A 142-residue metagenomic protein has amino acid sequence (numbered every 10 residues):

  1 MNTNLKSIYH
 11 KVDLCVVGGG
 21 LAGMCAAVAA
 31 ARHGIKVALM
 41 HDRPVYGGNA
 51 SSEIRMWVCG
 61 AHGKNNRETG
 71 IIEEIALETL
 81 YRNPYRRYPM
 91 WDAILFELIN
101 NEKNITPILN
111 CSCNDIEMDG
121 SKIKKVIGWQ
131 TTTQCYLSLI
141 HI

Functional and structural regions predicted by a protein language model:
T3-N4, A29, I35-K36, H41-K122 (+1 more regions): Conserved N-terminal/central alpha/beta ligand/cofactor-binding core
I8-G20: Beta1/beta-strand and adjacent pyrophosphate-binding region of the FAD-binding site in flavoprotein oxidoreductases
G23: N-terminal Rossmann-fold NAD(P) dinucleotide-binding loop
I127-T133: Secondary-structure transition/turn motif
Y136: Mobile, glycine-rich extracellular loop/lid and propeptide segments that shape or gate substrate/ligand access
I140-I142: Conserved small/polar residues in nucleotide/adenosyl-binding loops
